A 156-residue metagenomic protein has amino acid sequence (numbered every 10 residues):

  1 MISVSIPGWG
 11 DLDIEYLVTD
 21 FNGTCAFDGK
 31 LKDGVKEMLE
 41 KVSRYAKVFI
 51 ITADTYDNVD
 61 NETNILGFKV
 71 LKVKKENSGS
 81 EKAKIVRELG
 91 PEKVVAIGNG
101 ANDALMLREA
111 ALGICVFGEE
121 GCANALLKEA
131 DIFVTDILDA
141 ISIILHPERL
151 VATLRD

Functional and structural regions predicted by a protein language model:
M1-T19, D156: Non-catalytic pre-domain segments flanking phosphatase-related domains
D13, A46, E92-K93: Short coil/turn segments at beta-strand junctions that form active-site/ligand-binding loops
D28, I50-I51, L71-K75: Catalytic beta/alpha-barrel core
D28-Y45, G79-S80: Short, acidic loop-to-helix structural element flanking the phosphoryl-transfer center in phosphate-processing enzymes
M38-T63: Substrate-recognition element of Asp-dependent hydrolases with the DxDx(T/V) motif
Y56-D156: C-terminal cap/substrate-recognition subdomain and adjoining C-terminal extension of metal-dependent phosphatase-like
